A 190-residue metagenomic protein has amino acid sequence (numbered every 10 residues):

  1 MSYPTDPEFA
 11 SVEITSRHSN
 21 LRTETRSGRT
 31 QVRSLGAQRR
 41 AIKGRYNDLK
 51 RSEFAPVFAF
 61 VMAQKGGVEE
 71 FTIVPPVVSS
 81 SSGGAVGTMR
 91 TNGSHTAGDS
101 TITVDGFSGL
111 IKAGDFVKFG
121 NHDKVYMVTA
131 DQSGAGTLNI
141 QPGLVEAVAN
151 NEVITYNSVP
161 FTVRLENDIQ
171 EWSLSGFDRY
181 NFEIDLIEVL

Functional and structural regions predicted by a protein language model:
M1-L190: Extracellular/virion structural assembly segments
